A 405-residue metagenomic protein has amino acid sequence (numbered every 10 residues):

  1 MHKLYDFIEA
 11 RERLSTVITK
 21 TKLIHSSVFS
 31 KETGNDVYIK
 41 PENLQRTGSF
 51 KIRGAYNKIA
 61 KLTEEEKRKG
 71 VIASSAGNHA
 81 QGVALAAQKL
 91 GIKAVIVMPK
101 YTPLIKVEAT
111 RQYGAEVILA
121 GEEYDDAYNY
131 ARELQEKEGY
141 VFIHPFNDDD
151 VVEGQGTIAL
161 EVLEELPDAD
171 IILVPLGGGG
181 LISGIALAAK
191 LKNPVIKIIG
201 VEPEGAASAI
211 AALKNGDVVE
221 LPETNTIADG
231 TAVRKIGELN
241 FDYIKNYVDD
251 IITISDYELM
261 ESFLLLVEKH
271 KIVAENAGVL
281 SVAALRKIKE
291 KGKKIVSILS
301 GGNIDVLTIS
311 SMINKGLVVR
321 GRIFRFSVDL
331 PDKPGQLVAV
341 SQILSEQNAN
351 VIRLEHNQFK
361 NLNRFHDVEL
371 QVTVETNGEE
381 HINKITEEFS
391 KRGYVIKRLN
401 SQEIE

Functional and structural regions predicted by a protein language model:
M1-E405: PLP-dependent amino-acid enzyme catalytic core
